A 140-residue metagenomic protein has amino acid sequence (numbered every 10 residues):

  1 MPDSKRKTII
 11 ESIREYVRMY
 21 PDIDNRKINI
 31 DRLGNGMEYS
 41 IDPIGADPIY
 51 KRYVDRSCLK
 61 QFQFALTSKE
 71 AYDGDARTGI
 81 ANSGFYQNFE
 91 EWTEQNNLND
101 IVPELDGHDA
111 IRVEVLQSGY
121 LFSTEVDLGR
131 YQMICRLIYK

Functional and structural regions predicted by a protein language model:
M1-R32, D47-K140: Charged, amphipathic alpha-helical segments and their flanking helix caps
L33-M37: A short acidic, often aromatic-flanked loop/helix-cap motif at beta-alpha or helix-coil junctions that lines enzyme
E38-D47: Charged, often glycine-rich, active-site loop that binds/positions anionic groups
